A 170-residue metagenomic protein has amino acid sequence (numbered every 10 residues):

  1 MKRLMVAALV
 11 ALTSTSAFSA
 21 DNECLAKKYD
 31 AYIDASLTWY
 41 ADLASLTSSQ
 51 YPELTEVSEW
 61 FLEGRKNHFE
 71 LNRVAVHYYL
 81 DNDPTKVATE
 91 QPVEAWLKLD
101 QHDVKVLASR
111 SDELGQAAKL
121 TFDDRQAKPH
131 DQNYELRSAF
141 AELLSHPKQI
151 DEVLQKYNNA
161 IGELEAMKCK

Functional and structural regions predicted by a protein language model:
L4-T15: Sec-dependent N-terminal signal peptides
S19-H68, A166, K170: Immediate post-signal-peptide N-terminus of mature secreted/exported proteins
D21-C24, K28, L46, A88 (+4 more regions): Non-transmembrane, amphipathic alpha-helical segments
Y29, S109-K170: C-terminal amphipathic alpha-helix
S36, Y40-T47, V104, A108 (+2 more regions): A structural signal for well-ordered alpha-helices, especially hydrophobic packing surfaces of coiled-coils
D42-V104: Alpha-helical segments in soluble extracytoplasmic regions
